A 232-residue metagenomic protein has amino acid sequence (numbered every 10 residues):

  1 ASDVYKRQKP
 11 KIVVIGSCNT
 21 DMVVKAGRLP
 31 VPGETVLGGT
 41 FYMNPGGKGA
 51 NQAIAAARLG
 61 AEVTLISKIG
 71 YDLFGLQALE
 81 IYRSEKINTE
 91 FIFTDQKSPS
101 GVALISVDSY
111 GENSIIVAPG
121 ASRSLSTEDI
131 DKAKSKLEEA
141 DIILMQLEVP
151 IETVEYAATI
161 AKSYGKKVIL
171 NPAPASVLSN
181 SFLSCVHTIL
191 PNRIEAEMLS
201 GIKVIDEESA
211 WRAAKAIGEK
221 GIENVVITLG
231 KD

Functional and structural regions predicted by a protein language model:
A1-Y5: Short, small-residue-biased leader/transition segments that mark boundaries at the very start of proteins
K6-K68, L73-I87: Glycine-rich phosphate/adenosyl-contacting loop at the front of the ribokinase-like
I15, T40, I66-Y71, T89-S100 (+2 more regions): Beta-strand->loop->alpha-helix junctions that form or flank phosphate-binding loops in nucleotide-handling enzymes
I54, L79-E80, E155, T159 (+1 more regions): Alpha-helical segments flanking ligand/cofactor-binding loops in enzyme cores
L73-E85, A103-V107, G111, D129: Active-site-proximal loop->helix
K86, R123-E128, V168-A175: Short gly/ser/thr-rich secondary-structure transition/capping motifs
E90-D95, I105-I142, L147: Conserved phosphate-binding/catalytic loop of the ribokinase/pfkB sugar-kinase fold
A158-D232: Conserved phosphate/ATP/ADP-binding segment of small-molecule kinases
